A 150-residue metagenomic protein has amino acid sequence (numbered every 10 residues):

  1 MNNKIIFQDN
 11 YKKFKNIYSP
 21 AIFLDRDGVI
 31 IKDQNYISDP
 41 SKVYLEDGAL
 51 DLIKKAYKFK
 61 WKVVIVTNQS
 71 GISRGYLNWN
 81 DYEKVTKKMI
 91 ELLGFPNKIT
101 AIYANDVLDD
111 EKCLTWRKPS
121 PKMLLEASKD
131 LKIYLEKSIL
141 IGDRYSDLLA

Functional and structural regions predicted by a protein language model:
M1-R26: Non-catalytic pre-domain segments flanking phosphatase-related domains
P20-I22, V63, S138: The start of beta-strands in P-loop NTPase/AAA+ ATPase cores
D25-D27, G142-D143: Acidic di-acidic motifs
I37-V64, S73-K87, W116-L125: Short, acidic loop-to-helix structural element flanking the phosphoryl-transfer center in phosphate-processing enzymes
K54, L148-L149: Alpha-helical segments flanking ligand/cofactor-binding loops in enzyme cores
K62-V63, Q69-L108, C113, A127-D130 (+1 more regions): Substrate-recognition/cap helix-loop segment adjacent to the acidic, metal-dependent catalytic center of Asp-based
W116-L148: Conserved Lys-Pro-Asp/Glu-containing loop-to-beta segment of HAD-superfamily phosphomonoesterases, centered on
